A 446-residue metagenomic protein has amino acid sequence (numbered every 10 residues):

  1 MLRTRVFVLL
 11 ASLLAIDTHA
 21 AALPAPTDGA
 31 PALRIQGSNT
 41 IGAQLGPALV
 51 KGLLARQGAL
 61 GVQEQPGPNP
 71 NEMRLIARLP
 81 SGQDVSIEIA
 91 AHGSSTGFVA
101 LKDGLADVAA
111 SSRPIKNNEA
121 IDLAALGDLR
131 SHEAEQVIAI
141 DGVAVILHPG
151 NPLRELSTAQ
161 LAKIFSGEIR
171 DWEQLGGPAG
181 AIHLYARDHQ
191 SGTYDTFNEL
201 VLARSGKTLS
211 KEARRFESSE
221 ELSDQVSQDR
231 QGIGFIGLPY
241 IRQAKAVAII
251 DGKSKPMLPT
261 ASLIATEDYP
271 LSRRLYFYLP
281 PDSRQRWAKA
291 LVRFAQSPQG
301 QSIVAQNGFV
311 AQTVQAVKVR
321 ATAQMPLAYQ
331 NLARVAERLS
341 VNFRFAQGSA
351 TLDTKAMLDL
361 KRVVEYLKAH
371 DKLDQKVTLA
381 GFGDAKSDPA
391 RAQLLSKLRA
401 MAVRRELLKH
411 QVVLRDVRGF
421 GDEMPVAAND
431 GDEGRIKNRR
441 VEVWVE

Functional and structural regions predicted by a protein language model:
L23-F165: N-terminal segment of the mature folded domain
Q44-G46, S131-E212, E217, S223-S227: Extracytoplasmic ligand-binding site segments that recognize negatively charged/polar headgroups
G67-I87, F98, D107, Q190-M257: Ligand-binding pocket segment of bilobal, Venus flytrap-like solute-binding proteins
V143-N151, S272-R284, F345: A bilobed periplasmic-binding-protein/Venus flytrap-type ligand-binding module shared by bacterial periplasmic
S157-G177, F294-Q315: Periplasmic-binding protein-like
V304-E337: Pro/Ala/Gly-rich low-complexity, hydrophilic intrinsically disordered segments
A328, R338, R344-A380, M401-V412 (+1 more regions): Periplasmic peptidoglycan-binding/anchoring modules of Gram-negative envelope and division proteins
K372, F382-E446: Periplasmic OmpA-like peptidoglycan-binding domain that tethers envelope proteins to the cell wall
